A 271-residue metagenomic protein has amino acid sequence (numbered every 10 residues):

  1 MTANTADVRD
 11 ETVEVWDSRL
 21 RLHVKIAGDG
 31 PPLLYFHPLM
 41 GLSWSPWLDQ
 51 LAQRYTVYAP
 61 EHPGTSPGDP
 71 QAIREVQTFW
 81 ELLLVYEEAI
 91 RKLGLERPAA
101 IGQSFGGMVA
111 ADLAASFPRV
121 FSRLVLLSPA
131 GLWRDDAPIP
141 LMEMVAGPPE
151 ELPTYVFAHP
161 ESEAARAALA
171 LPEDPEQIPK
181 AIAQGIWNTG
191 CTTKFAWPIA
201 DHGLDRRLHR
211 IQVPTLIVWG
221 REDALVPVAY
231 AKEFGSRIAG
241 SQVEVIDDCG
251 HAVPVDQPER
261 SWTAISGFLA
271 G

Functional and structural regions predicted by a protein language model:
A6-R9, P140, E176-R206: Hydrophobic, aromatic-rich cap/lid helix
W16-D69: Conserved HGGG/HGGXW glycine-rich cap/lid loop of the alpha/beta-hydrolase fold
D17, Y58-I101: Active-site loop/oxyanion-hole signature of alpha/beta-hydrolase fold enzymes
G102, G106, A110: Gly/Ala-rich beta-loop-alpha elbow adjacent to hydrolase catalytic centers
A111, A115-S116, F121-T154: Flexible "cap/lid" loop of the alpha/beta hydrolase fold
I211, I217-W219: Short beta-strand/loop motif that positions the catalytic acidic residue of the alpha/beta-hydrolase fold
E222-V226: Acidic catalytic loop of the alpha/beta-hydrolase fold
S241-G271: Catalytic active-site module of serine/aspartate enzymes centered on a nucleophile-bearing elbow/loop
